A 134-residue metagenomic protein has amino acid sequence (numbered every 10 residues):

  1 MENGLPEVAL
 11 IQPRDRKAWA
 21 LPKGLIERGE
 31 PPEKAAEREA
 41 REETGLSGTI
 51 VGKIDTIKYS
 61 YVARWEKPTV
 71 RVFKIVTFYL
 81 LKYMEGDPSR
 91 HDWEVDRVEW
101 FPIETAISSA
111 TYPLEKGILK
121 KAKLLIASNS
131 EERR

Functional and structural regions predicted by a protein language model:
M1-L21: N-terminal strand-loop-strand
R16-A18, G86, A106: A short, flexible beta-alpha/helix-coil linker loop
A20-G24, V62-W65: Short acidic, glycine/proline-rich loop/turn micro-motifs
L21-D55: The catalytic Nudix box helix
G45-G86: Active-site segment of metal-dependent pyrophosphate-handling enzymes, primarily the Nudix hydrolase catalytic core
F78, K82, S89-L119: NUDIX/MutT-family hydrolases
K121-N129: C-terminal alpha-helix
